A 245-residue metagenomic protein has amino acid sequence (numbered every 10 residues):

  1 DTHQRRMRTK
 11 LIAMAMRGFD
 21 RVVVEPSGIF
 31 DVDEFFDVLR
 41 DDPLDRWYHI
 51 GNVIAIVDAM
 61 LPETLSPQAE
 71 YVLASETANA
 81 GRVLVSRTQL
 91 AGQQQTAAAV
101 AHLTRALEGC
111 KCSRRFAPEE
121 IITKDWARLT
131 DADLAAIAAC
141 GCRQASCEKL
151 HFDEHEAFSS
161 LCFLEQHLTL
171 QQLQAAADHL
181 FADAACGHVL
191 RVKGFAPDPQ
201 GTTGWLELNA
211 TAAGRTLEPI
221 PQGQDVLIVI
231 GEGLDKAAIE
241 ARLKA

Functional and structural regions predicted by a protein language model:
D1-G18, S27, E34-F35: N-terminal phosphate/diphosphate-binding loop that engages ATP/GTP or pyrophosphate donors across diverse enzyme folds
R6, Q68, Q172-A175: Short, conserved clusters of charged catalytic residues that mark active-site and nucleotide-handling motifs
R8-I12, R40, D178: Generic structural signal for well-ordered alpha-helical scaffold segments
R21-R115, E119-I122: Phosphate/Mg2+-binding loops and adjacent switch elements in nucleotide/diphosphate-handling enzyme cores
S75, N79-Q222, G233-A237, K244-A245: C-terminal accessory "lid"/substrate-recognition subdomains
D225-L227: A hydrophobic, small-residue-rich beta->alpha segment in the mid-to-C-terminal subdomain of diverse proteins
